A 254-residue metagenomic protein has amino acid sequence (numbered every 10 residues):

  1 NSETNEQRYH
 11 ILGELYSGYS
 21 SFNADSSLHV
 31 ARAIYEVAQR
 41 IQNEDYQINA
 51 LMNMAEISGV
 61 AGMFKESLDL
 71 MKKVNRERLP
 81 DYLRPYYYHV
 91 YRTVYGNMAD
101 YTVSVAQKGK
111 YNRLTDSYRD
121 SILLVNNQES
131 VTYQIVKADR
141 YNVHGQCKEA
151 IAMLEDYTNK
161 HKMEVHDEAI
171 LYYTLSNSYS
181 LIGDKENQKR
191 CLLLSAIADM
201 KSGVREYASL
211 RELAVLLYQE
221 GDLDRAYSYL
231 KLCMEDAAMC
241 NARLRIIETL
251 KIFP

Functional and structural regions predicted by a protein language model:
N1-P254: A "functional boundary" signal
